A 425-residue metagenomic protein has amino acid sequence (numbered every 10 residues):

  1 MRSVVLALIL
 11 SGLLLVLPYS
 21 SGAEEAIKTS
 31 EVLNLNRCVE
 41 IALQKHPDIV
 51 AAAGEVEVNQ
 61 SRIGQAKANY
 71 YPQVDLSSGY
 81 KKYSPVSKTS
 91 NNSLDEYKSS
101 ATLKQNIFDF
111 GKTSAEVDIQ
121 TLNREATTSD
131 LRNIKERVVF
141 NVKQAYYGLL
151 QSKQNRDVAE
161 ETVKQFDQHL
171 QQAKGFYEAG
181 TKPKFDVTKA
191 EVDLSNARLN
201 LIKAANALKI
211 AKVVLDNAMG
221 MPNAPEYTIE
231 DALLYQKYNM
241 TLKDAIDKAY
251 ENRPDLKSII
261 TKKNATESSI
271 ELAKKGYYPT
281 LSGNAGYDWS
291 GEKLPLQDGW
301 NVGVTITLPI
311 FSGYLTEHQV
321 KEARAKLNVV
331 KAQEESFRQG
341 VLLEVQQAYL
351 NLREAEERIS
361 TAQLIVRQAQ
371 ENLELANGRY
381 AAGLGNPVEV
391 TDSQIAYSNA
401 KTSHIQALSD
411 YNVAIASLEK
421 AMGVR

Functional and structural regions predicted by a protein language model:
S3, A7, L33, R137-K248 (+3 more regions): Periplasmic alpha-helical coiled-coil/stalk elements that build and connect Gram-negative outer-membrane
A7-V16: Bacterial N-terminal signal peptides
G22-D75, G79, N223-E267, I310 (+1 more regions): Bacterial Sec-pathway N-terminal export signals of envelope proteins
E24-T29, L35-N36, S403-R425: Acidic, low-complexity, intrinsically disordered peripheral segments
V32-N34, Q73-I134, K257-F337: Small/polar-residue-enriched beta-strand and adjacent coil segments characteristic of outer-membrane beta-barrel
A51-A66, I134, V138-E161, Q168-L170 (+5 more regions): Amphipathic alpha-helical coiled-coil segments
D118-T121, K184-D193, P387-I395: Short, charged, amphipathic alpha-helical segments
